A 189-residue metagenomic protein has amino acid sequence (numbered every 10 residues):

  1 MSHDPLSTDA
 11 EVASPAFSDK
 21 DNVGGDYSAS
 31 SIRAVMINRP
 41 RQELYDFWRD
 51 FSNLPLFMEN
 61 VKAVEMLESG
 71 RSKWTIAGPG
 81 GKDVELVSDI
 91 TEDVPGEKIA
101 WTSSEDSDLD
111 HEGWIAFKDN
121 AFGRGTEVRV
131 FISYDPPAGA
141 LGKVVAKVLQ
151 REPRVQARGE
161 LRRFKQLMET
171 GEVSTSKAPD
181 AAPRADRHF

Functional and structural regions predicted by a protein language model:
S2-F17, V23-G25, V84, T102-L161 (+2 more regions): Beta-strand/loop substructures that line and gate deep hydrophobic ligand-binding cavities in soluble
S2-R71, R158, R163, L167-S174 (+1 more regions): Hydrophobic ligand-binding cavity/cleft-lining segments
S30-A34, R71, E85, K98 (+2 more regions): Intrinsic-disorder/low-complexity, polar/charged segments enriched in Ser/Thr/Lys/Arg/Asp/Glu/Gln
L67, T91-D93, A116-N120: Short beta-strand micro-motifs enriched in acidic
S72-P79, I99-D106: Short beta-strand segments that buttress and anchor functional surface loops
D93-I99: Short, surface-exposed linear segments at secondary-structure transitions and domain or protein termini
